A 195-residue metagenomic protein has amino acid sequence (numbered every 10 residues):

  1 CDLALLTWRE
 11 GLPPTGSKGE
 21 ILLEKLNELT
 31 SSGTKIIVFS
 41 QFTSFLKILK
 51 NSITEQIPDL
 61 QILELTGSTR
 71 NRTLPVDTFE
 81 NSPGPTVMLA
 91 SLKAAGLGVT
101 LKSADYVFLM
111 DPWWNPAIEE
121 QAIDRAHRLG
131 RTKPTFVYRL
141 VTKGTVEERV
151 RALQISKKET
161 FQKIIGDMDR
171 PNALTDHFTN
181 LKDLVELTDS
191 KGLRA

Functional and structural regions predicted by a protein language model:
C1-M88, L92-L97, H177-A195: Conserved Helicase C-terminal RecA-like lobe
G67, T86-N172: SF2 helicase/translocase ATPase core recognition
